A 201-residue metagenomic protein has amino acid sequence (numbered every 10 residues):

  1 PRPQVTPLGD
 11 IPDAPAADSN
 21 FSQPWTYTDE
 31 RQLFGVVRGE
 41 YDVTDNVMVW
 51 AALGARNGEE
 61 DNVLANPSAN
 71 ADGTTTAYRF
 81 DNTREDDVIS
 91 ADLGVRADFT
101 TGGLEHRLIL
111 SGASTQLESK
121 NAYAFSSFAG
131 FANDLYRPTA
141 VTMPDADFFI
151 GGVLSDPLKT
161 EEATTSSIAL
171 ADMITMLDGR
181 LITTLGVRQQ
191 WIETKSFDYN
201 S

Functional and structural regions predicted by a protein language model:
P1-D42, A55-D86, F131-D156: Acidic/polar loop-and-plug regions of large Gram-negative outer-membrane beta-barrel proteins
V5-P15, V88-G94, D98, E105-S111 (+2 more regions): Solvent-exposed loop/turn elements at secondary-structure boundaries
P24-W25, V47-W50, H106: Tryptophan-centered motif/residue detector
Q32-G39, V43-D98, A163-Y199: Surface-exposed extracellular loop regions of Gram-negative outer-membrane beta-barrel proteins
E59, E105, I109-S201: Signature of Gram-negative outer-membrane beta-barrel scaffolds
